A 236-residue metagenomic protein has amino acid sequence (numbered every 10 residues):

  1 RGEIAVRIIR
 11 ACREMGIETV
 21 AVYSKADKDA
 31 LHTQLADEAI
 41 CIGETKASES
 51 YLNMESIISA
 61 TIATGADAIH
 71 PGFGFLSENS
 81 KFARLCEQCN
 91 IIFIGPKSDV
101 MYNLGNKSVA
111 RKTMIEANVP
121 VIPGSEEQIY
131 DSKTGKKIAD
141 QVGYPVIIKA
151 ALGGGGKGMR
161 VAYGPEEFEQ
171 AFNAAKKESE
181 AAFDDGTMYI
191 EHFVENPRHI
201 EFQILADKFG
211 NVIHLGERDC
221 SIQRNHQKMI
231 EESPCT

Functional and structural regions predicted by a protein language model:
R1-T236: N-terminal beta-alpha lobe that positions the nucleotide/phosphoryl donor in ATP/NTP-coupled carboxylate activation
